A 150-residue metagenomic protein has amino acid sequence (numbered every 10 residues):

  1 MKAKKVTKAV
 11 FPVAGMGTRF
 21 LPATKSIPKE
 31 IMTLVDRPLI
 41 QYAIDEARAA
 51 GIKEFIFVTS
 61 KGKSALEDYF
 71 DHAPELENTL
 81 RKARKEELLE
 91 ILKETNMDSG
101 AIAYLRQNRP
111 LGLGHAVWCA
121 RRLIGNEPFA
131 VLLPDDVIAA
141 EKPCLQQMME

Functional and structural regions predicted by a protein language model:
K2-R81, Q107, P143-Q147: N-terminal glycine-rich phosphate-binding loop and ensuing alpha1 helix
E75-T79, E86-E150: Conserved beta-loop-beta/alpha segment of the NTase-like Rossmann-fold superfamily that binds/positions NTPs
